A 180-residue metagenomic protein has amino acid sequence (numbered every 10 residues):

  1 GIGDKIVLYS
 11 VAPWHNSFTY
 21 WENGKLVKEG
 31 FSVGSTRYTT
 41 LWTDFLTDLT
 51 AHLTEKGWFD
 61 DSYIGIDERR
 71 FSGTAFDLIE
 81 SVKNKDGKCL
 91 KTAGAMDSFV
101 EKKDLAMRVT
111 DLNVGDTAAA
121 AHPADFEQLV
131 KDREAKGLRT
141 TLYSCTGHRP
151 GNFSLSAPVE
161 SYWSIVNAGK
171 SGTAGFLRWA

Functional and structural regions predicted by a protein language model:
G1-V109: Aromatic-lined carbohydrate-binding surfaces of glycoside hydrolases
T40, R69-T74, F99-K102, G115-D125 (+1 more regions): Acidic-and-aromatic substrate-binding clefts and catalytic sites of carbohydrate-active enzymes
I66-R69, A95-D97, G115-A118, Y143-G147 (+1 more regions): Active-site-proximal beta-strand/loop segments in catalytic clefts of secreted hydrolases
F76-E80, F126-K131, S164-I165: Short amphipathic alpha-helical segments and helix-helix/interface helices
K83-K88, L105-V114, E134-T141, S171-G175: Glycine-enriched alpha-helix->loop->beta-strand junction motifs that scaffold or abut catalytic
A93-G94, S98-V100, A124-L142: Short, composition-biased local secondary-structure segments
V130-W163: Active-site clefts of carbohydrate-active enzymes
N152, A157-A180: Substrate-binding cleft of secreted/luminal carbohydrate-active enzymes
